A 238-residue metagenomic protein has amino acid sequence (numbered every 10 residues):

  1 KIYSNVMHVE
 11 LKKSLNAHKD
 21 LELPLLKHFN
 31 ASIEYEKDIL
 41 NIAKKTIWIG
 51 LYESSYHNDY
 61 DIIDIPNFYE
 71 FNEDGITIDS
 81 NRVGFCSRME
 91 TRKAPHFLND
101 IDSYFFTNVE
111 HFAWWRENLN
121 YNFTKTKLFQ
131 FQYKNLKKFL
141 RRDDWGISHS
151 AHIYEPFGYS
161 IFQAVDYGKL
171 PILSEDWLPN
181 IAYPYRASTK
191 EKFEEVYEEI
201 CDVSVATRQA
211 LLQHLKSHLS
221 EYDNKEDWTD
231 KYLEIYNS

Functional and structural regions predicted by a protein language model:
E10-I47, R141: Membrane-proximal helix-turn-helix segments that form the acceptor-binding/catalytic region of lipid-linked
Y52-S55, I62-G75, H218: Short beta-strand->alpha-helix junction loop in the catalytic core of nucleotide-activated group-transfer enzymes
G75-K93, D102: Conserved donor-binding/catalytic core segment of Leloir-type glycosyltransferases
C86, S103-L119: Glycosyltransferase donor-sugar binding loop
W115-R141: Conserved active-site histidine-acidic residue motif and adjacent donor-binding/catalytic loop of glycosyltransferases
K134, I147-I161, S174-Y183: Nucleotide-sugar-dependent
D166-S174: Short hydrophobic beta-strand element within catalytic cores of glycosyltransferases and related nucleotide-activated
S188-E194, D202-S238: A charged, aromatic-enriched C-terminal amphipathic alpha-helix characteristic of glycosyltransferases across folds
